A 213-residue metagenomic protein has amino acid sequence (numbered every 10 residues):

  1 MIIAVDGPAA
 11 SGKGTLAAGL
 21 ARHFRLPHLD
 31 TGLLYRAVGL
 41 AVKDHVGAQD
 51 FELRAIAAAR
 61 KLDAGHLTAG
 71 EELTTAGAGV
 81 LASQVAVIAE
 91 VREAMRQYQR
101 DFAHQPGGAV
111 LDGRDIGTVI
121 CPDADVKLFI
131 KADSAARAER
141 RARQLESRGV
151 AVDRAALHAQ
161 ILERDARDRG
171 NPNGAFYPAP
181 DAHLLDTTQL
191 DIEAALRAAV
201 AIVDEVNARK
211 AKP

Functional and structural regions predicted by a protein language model:
I3-V5: Hydrophobic anchor at the beta1->P-loop junction of P-loop NTPases
P8: P-loop (Walker A) phosphate-binding loop of NTP-binding proteins
K13: Conserved lysine of the Walker
L16: Hydrophobic positions on the alpha1 helix immediately C-terminal to the Walker A/P-loop
A21-T31: Post-Walker A helix-loop "phosphate-sensing" segment adjacent to the P-loop in P-loop NTPases
L34-G108, T118, A135-E139, R143 (+4 more regions): ATP-dependent small-molecule kinase phosphotransfer cores that center on conserved nucleotide phosphate-binding segments
V126, K131, F176-I192: Phosphate-binding beta-loop-alpha motif at adenosine-nucleotide cofactor sites
A198-R209: C-terminal alpha-helix
